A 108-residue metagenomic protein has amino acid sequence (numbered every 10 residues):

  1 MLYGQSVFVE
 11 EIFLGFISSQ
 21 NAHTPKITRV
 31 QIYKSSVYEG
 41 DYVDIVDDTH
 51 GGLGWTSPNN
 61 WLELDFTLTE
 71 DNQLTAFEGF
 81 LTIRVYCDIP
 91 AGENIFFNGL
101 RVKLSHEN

Functional and structural regions predicted by a protein language model:
M1-F8, L68-T75: Extracellular and analogous surface-interaction loops
Q5-Q20: A short beta-strand element within beta-rich, extracytoplasmic domains of secreted/secretory-pathway proteins
E10-L14, T28, L64, I83 (+1 more regions): Hydrophobic residues positioned within well-ordered beta-strands of beta-sheet architectures
F16-Q20, K34-S36, I89: Beta-strand elements of well-folded, non-transmembrane domains
A22-Y38: Short, surface-exposed beta-strand/strand-loop-strand elements in extracellular ectodomains
V30, F80-N108: Exposed low-complexity, polar/acidic, P/S/T/G-rich flexible segments that act as propeptides, protease-susceptible
E39-N72: Extracellular carbohydrate recognition and processing domains and analogous Trp-centered ligand-binding platforms
